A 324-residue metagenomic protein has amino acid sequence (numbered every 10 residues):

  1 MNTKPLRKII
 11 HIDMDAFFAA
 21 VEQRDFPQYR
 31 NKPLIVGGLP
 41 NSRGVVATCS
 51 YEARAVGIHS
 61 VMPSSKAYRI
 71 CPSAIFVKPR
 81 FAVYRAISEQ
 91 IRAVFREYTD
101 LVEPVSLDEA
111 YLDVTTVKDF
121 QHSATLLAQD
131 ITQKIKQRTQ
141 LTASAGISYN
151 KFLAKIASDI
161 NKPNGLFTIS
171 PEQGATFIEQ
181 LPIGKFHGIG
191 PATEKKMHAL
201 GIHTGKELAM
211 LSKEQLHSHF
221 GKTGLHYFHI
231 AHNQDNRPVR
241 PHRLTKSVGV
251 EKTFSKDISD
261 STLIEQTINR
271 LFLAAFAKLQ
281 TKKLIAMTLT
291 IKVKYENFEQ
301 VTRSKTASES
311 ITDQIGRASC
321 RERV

Functional and structural regions predicted by a protein language model:
M1-H219, T223-L225, V239: Gly/Gly-Pro- and Ser/Thr-rich, intrinsically disordered tail segments characteristic of DNA damage-repair and tolerance
K4, H11, K185, T193-R321: DNA-contacting surface of Y-family translesion DNA polymerases
